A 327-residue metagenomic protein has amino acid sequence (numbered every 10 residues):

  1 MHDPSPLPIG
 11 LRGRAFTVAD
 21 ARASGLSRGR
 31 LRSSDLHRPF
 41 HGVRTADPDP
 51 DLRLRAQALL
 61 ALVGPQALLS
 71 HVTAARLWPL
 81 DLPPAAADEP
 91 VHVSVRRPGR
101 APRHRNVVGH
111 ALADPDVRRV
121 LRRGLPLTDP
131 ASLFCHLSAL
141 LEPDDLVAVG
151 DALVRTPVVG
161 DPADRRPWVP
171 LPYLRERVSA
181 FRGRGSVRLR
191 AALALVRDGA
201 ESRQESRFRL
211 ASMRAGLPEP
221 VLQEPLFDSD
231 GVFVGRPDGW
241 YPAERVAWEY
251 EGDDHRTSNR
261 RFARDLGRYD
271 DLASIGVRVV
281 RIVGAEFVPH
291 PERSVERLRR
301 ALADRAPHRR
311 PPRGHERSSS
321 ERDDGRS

Functional and structural regions predicted by a protein language model:
M1-G185, A303-D304, H308-S327: Short gly/ser-rich loop at a beta-strand->alpha-helix junction or flexible surface loop bordering the NTP-binding
D20, P157-S327: Surface segments flanking catalytic/ligand-binding clefts of nucleic-acid enzymes
